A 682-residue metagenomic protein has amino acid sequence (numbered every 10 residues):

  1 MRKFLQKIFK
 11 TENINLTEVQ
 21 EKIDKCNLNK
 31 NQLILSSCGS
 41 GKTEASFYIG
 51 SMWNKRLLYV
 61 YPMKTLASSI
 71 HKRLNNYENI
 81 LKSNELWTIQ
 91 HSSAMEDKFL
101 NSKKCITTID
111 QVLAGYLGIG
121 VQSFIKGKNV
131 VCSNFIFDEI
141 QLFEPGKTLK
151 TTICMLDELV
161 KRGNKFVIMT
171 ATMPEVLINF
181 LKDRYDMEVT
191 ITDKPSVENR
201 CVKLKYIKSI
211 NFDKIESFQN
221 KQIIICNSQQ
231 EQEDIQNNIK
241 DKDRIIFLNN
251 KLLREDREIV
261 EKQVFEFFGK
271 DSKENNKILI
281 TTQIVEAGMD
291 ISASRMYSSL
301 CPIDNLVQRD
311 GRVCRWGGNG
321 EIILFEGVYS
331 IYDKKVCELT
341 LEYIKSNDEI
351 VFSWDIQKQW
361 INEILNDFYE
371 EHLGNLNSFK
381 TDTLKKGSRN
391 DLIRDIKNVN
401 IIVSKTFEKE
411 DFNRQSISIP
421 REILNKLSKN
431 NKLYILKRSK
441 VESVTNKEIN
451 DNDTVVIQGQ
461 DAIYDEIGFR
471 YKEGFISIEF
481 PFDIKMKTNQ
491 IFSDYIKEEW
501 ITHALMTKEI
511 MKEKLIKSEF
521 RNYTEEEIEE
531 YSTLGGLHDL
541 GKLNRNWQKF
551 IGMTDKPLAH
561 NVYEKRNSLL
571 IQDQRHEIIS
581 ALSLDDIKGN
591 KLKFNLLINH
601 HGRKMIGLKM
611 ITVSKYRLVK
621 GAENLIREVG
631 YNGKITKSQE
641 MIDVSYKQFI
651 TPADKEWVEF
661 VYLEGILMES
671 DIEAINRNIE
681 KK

Functional and structural regions predicted by a protein language model:
N29-I49: Walker A/P-loop
E44-Y77, T172-I178, Q229: Conserved Walker A/P-loop ATP-binding site and its immediately adjacent core in helicase/helicase-like ATPase domains
K55-A67, S217-D241, I245-N249: Conserved strand-helix element at the start of the C-terminal RecA-like helicase core
E78-G120: Inter-Walker segment of RecA-like/P-loop motor cores
Q111-V112, V121-K161: SF2 helicase catalytic motif II
M173-Q219: Interdomain hinge/linker at the junction between the two RecA-like core domains of SF2 helicases
S217-Q219, D234, N249, R254-E261 (+5 more regions): C-terminal helicase lobe and adjacent C-terminal extensions/tails of nucleic-acid helicase motors
F520-K682: Divalent metal-dependent catalytic cores for phosphoryl transfer on phosphate-bearing substrates
